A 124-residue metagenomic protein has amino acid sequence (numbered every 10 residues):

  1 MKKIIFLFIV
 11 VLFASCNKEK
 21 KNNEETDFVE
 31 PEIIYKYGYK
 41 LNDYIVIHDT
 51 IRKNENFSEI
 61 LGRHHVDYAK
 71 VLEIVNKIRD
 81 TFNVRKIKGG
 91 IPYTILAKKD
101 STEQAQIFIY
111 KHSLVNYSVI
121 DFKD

Functional and structural regions predicted by a protein language model:
I4-F13: Sec-dependent N-terminal signal peptides
C16-D124: Intrinsically disordered, low-complexity regulatory tails and linkers that flank structured modules
